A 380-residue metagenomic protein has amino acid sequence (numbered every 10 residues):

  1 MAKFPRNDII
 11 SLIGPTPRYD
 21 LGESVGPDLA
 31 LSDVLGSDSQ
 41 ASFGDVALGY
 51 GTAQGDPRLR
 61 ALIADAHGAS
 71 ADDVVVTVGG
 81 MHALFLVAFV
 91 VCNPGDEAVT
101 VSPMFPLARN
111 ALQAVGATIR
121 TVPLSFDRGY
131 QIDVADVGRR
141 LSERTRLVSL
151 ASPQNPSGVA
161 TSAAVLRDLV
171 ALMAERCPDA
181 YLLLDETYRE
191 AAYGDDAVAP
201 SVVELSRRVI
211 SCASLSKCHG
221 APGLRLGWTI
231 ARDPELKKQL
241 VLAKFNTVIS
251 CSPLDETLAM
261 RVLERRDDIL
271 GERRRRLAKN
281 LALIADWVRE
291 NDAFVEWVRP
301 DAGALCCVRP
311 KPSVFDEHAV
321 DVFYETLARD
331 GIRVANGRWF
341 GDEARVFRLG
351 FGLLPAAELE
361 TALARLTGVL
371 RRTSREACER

Functional and structural regions predicted by a protein language model:
M1-M81, L86, E264-R265, T373 (+1 more regions): N-terminal small-domain helix-loop-helix segment of the aminotransferase-like
G22, M260, L277-A285, W297-P310 (+1 more regions): Conserved glycine-rich beta-strand-loop-beta hairpin in the small C-terminal domain of fold type I
S70-V74, P94-E97, R144, D179-A180 (+1 more regions): Short acidic capping loops at alpha-helix termini that bridge into adjacent secondary structure
V90-L112, S125: Conserved PLP-anchoring active-site segment centered on the Schiff-base-forming lysine
A114-I119: A short helix-loop-beta submotif of the ANL/AMP-binding
F126-A197: Active-site phosphate-binding strand-loop segment of PLP-dependent enzymes
R208-A278, A282-D286, L370: Conserved core segment of the aminotransferase class I/II
R329-R333, F340-R380: PLP-dependent enzyme catalytic core of the Aspartate aminotransferase-like
